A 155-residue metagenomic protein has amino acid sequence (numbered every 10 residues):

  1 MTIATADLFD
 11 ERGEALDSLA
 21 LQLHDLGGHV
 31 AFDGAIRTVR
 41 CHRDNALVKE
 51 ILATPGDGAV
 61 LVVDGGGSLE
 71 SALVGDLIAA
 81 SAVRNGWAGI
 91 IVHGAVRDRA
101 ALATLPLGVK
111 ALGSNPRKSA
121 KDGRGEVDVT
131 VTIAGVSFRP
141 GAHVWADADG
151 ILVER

Functional and structural regions predicted by a protein language model:
M1-P140: Feature captures the catalytic cores and cofactor-binding loops of soluble hydro-lyases/lyases that act on carboxylate
S68, A148-D149: A generic structural motif
A95, A146-D147: A short, compositionally biased micro-patch
G141-A142, D149: Structural motif
G150-R155: A short alpha/beta connector and helix-capping loop motif
